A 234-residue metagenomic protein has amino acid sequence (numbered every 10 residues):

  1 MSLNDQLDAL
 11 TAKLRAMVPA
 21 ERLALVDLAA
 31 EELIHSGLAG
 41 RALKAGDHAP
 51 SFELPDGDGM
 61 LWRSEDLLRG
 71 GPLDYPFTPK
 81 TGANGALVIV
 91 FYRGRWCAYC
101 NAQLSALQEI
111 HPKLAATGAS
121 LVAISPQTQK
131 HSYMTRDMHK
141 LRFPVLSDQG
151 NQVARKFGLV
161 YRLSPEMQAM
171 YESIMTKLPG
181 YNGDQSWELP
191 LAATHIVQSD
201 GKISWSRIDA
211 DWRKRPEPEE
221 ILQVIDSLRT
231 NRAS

Functional and structural regions predicted by a protein language model:
M1-P55, S234: N-terminal targeting signals for export/organelle localization
A49-P50, V88, L191-A193: Short loop/turn microsegments at loop-to-beta-strand junctions
P55-G57, V197: A generic structural motif
E65-D66, I208: Short clusters of small/polar residues that mark proteolytic maturation junctions
D66-L107: Short active-site neighborhood of thiol/selenol oxidoreductases, capturing the structured segment around
L73-P76, A210-N231: A short, polar/charged loop-to-alpha-helix boundary motif
A102-K156: Structural microenvironment flanking redox-active thiols in thiol-disulfide oxidoreductases
D148-K214: Thiol/selenol-based redox catalytic cores and closely related redox-interacting motifs
